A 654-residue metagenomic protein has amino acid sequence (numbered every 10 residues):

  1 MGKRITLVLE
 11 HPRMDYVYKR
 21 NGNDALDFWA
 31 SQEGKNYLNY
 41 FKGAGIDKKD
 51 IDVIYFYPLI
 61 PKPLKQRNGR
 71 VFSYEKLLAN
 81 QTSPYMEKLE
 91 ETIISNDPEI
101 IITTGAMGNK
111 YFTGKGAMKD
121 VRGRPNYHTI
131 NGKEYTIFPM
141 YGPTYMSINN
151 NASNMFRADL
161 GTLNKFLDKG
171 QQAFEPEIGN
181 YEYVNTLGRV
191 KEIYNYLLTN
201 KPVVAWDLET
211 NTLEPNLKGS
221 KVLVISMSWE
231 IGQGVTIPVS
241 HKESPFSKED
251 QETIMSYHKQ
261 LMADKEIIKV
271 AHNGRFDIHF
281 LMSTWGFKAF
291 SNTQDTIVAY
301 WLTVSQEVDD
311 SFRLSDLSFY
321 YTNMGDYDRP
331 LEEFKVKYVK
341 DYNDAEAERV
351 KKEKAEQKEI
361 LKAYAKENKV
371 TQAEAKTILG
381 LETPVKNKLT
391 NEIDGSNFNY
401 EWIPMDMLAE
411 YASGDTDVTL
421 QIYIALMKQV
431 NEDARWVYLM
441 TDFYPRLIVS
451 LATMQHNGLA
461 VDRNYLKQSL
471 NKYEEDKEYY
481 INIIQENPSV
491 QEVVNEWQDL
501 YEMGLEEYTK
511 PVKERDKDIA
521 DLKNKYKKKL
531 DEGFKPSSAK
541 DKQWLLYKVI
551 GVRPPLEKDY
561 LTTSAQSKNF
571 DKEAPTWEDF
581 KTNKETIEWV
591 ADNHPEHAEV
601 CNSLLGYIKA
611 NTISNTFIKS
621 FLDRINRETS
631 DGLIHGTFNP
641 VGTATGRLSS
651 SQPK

Functional and structural regions predicted by a protein language model:
M1-Q172: A polyanion-binding, active-site-adjacent surface
L7-L9, M140, V204-W206, A271 (+2 more regions): Short hydrophobic beta-strand that contains or immediately precedes a catalytic carboxylate
P58, T210-T212, R275, V298: Short, glycine/acidic-enriched loop or turn micro-motifs at the edges of active sites
M86-E90, K191-N195, K259: Short hydrophobic/charged patches on amphipathic alpha-helices used for structural packing and interfaces
E99-G105, A205, E266-G274: Acidic beta-strand-to-loop metal/phosphate-binding motif
K110-Y111, F276-S283, L545: Phosphate- and divalent-cation-binding pockets in alpha/beta enzyme and binding domains that engage nucleotide-derived
K165-E243, F287-S291, W301, D309-D310 (+1 more regions): Conserved "right-hand" nucleotidyltransferase catalytic core of DNA-directed polymerases
E230-K269: Nucleic-acid-processing active sites and adjacent nucleic-acid-binding tracks, predominantly divalent metal-dependent
